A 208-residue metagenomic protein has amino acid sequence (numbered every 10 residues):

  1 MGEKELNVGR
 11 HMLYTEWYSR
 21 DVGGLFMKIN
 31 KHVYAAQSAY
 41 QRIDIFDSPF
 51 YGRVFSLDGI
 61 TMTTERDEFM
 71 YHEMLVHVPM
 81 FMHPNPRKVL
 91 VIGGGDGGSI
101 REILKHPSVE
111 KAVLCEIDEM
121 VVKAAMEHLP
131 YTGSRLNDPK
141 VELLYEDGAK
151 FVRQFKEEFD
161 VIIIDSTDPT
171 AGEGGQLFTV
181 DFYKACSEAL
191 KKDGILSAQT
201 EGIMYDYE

Functional and structural regions predicted by a protein language model:
G2-T15, T63-E208: The AdoMet/dcAdoMet-binding core of the Class I SAM-like
G2-V54: N-terminal auxiliary segments of SAM/dcSAM-dependent transferases
V33, G59-T61, D147: Short, well-ordered turn and helix-capping elements at secondary-structure junctions
F46-S48, L57-I60, D67: Acidic/polar N-terminal loop/beta-strand segments that form early-domain functional surfaces
R53-D58, I164-T167: Gly-rich Lys/Arg/Thr-decorated short loops/hinges at beta-loop-alpha junctions or inter-strand turns that position
